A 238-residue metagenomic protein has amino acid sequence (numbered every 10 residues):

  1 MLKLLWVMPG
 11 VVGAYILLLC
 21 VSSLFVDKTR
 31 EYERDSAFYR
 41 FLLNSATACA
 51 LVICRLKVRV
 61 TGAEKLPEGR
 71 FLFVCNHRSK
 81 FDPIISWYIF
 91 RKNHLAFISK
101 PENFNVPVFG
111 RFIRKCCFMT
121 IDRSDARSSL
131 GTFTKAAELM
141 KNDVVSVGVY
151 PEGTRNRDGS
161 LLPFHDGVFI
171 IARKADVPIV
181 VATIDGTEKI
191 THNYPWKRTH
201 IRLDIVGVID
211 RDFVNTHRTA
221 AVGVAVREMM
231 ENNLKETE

Functional and structural regions predicted by a protein language model:
M1-F71: Membrane-anchoring hydrophobic helices of lipid-metabolizing enzymes
V26-R40, P67-A126: Catalytic core of membrane glycerolipid acyltransferases/transacylases, capturing the structured, soluble-facing
T47, F118-R123, G153-T154: Short, basic, glycine/proline-bearing loop/turn elements
C49-I53, F73-C75, R123-R127, R157-G159: Short, flexible loop segments at the rims of nucleotide/cofactor-binding pockets, characterized by
V60, M119-D122, R211: Short acidic-hydrophobic, aromatic-tinged amphipathic segments that line or gate anion-handling sites
L130-E238: Non-catalytic C-terminal accessory region of glycerolipid acyltransferases and related lyso-lipid remodeling enzymes
